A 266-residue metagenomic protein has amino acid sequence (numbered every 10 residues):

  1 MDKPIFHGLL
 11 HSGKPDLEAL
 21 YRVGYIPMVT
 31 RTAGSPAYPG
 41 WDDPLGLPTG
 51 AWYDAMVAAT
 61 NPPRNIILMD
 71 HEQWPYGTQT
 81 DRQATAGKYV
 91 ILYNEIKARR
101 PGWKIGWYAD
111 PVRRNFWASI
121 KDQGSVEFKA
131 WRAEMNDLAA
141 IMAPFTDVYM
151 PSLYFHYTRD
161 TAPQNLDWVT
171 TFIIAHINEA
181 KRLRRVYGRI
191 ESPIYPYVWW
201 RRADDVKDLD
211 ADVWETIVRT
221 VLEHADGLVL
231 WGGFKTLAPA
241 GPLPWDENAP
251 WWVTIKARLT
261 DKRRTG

Functional and structural regions predicted by a protein language model:
M1-G46: Boundary/entry segment of secreted carbohydrate-active catalytic domains
D2-F6, I26-T30, R64-L68, G102-G106 (+3 more regions): Structural preference for beta-strand elements that scaffold enzyme active sites
I5-L10, Y89-M135, Y187-D204: Aromatic-lined carbohydrate-recognition surfaces of secreted/lumenal glycan-active proteins
I5-S12, D147, L153-Y154, P193-T265: Substrate-binding cleft of secreted/luminal carbohydrate-active enzymes
L9-S12, T32-Y38, P44, E72-W74 (+4 more regions): Active-site beta-loop-alpha junctions enriched in small/polar residues
G13-D16, P48-A58, E127-A140, T171-R184 (+1 more regions): Alpha-helical scaffolding within the catalytic cores of extracellular/periplasmic polymer-degrading hydrolases
R31, H71-Y76, W131-T170, L230-T236: Aromatic- and acid-rich polysaccharide-binding/catalytic face of secreted or lumenal carbohydrate-active enzymes
Y154-R202: Glycoside hydrolase catalytic-domain groove-lining segments
